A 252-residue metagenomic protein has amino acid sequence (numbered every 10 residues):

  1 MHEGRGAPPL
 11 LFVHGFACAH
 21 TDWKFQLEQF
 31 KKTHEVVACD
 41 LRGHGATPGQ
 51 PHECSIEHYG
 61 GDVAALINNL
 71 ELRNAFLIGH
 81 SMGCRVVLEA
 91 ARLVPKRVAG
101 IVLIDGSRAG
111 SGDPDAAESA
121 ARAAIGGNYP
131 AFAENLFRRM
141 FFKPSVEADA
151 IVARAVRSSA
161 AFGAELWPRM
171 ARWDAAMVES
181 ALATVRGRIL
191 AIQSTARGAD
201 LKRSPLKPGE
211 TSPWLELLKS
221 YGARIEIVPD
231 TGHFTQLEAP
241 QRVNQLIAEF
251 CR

Functional and structural regions predicted by a protein language model:
M1-L11, K31-H34, R73, F142 (+5 more regions): Alpha/beta-hydrolase fold catalytic core
H2-G49: Conserved HGGG/HGGXW glycine-rich cap/lid loop of the alpha/beta-hydrolase fold
H20-E28, A46-G49, R85-V86, G112 (+2 more regions): Short N-terminal helix/helix-N-cap motif within the alpha/beta-hydrolase-1
E28, V37-I78, M82, V228 (+1 more regions): Active-site loop/oxyanion-hole signature of alpha/beta-hydrolase fold enzymes
L72-G112: Conserved hydrolase catalytic core segment
I104-R154, S158-A183: Helix-rich cap/lid subdomain of alpha/beta-hydrolase
R188-T231: Conserved loop-alpha-helix segment in the C-terminal half of the alpha/beta-hydrolase fold that carries the catalytic
V228-P240, N244: Catalytic histidine-centered segment of alpha/beta-hydrolase-like enzymes
